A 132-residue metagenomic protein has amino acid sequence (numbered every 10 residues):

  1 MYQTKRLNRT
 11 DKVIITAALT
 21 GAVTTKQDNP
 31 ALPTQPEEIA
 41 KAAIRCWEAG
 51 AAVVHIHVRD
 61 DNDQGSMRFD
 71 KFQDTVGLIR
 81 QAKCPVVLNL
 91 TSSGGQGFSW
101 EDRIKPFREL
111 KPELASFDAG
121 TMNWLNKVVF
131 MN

Functional and structural regions predicted by a protein language model:
K5-A31, A119-M122: N-terminal small/glycine-rich loop or linker at the start of catalytic domains across soluble metabolic enzymes
R6-T10, W47-E48, R80-K83, I104-E113: Acidic (Asp/Glu)-rich catalytic clusters
I15-L19, V54-I56, V86-S92, E113-F117: Hydrophobic faces of well-ordered beta-strands that scaffold small-molecule active sites in alpha/beta enzyme cores
A17, Q64-L90: Alpha-helix-loop-beta-strand connector modules within alpha/beta enzyme cores
A17-K41, T91-W100: Active-site mouth loops of central-metabolism enzymes
Q27, A52-D74: Glycine-rich, proline-tolerant flexible connector loops at the mouths of alpha/beta enzymes
I39, C46, H57, A115: Conserved, mostly hydrophobic/aromatic
G97-N132: Extended substrate/RNA-proximal surfaces in nucleic-acid metabolism proteins
